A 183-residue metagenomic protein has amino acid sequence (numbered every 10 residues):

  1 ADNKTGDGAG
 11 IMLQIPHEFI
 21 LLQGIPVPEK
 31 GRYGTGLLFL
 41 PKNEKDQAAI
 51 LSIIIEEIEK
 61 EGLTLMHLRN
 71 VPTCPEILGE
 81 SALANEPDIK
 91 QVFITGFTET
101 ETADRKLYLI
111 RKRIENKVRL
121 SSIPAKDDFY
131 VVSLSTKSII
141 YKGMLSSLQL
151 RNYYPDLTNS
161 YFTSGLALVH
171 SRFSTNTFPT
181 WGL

Functional and structural regions predicted by a protein language model:
A1-L183: N-terminal segments that mediate ammonia production and transfer in glutamine-dependent amidotransferase systems
